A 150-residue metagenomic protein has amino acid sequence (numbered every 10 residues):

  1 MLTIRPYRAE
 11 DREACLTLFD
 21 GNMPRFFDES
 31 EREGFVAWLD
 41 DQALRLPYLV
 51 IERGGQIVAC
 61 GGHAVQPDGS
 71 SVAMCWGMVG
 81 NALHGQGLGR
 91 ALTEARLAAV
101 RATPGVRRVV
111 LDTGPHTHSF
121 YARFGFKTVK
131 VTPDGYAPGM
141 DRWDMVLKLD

Functional and structural regions predicted by a protein language model:
L2-C15: A short beta-loop-alpha structural element at the N-terminal edge of CoA-dependent acyl/N-acetyltransferase catalytic
R8, G80, H84, G114: Residue-level recognition of the GNAT/N-acetyltransferase active site
L16-S30: Helix-loop element at the rim of GNAT/NAT acetyltransferase active sites that forms part of the acceptor-substrate
F27-L49, R53, G62: Active-site rim helix/loop that mediates acceptor-substrate recognition in acyltransferases
V50, Q56-V65, S71-M78: Conserved beta-strand in the GNAT
V79, G85-A98: Conserved acetyl-CoA-binding loop-helix of GNAT-fold acetyltransferases
V100-T113: Conserved GNAT acetyl-CoA-binding A-motif
P115-V131, A137-M140: Conserved active-site alpha-helix within GNAT-family acetyltransferase domains
